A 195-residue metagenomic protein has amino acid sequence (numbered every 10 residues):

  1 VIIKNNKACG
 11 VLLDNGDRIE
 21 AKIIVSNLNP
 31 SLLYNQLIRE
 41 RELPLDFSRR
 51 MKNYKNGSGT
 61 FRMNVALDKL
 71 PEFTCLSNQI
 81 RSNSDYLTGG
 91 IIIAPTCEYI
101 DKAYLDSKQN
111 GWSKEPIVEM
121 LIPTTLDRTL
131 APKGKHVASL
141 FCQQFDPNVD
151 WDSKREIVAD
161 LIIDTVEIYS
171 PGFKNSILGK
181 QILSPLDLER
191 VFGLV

Functional and structural regions predicted by a protein language model:
V1-I2, F145: Hydrophobic pocket-lining residues within nucleotide cofactor-binding pockets
I2-A131: Mid-domain catalytic core of redox enzymes that form a hydrophobic substrate pocket/lid adjacent to a catalytic redox
S31-Q36, A66-D68, L87, P132-I162: Conserved FAD/dinucleotide-binding core of flavoprotein oxidoreductases
A94-P95, V149, K180-L183: Short coil/turn linker and secondary-structure boundary residues
W112-L121, G172-V195: A glycine-rich dinucleotide-binding beta-alpha-beta segment and adjacent secondary-structure elements that constitute
V166: Structured binding elements
